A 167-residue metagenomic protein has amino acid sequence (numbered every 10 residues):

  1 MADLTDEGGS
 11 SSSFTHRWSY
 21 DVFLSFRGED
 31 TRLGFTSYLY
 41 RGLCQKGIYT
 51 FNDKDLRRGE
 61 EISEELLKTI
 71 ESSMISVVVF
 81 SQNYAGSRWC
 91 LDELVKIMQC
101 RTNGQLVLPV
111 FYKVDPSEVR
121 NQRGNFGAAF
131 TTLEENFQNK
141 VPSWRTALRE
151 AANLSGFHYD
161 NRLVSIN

Functional and structural regions predicted by a protein language model:
M1-D3, V164-N167: Helix-enriched interaction subdomains in cytosolic or periplasmic regions, typified by TIR/SEFIR signaling/NADase cores
M1-I75, C100: Conserved N-terminal substructure of TIR/SEFIR domains
R41-Q45, I62-V164: Cross-kingdom TIR/SEFIR domain
